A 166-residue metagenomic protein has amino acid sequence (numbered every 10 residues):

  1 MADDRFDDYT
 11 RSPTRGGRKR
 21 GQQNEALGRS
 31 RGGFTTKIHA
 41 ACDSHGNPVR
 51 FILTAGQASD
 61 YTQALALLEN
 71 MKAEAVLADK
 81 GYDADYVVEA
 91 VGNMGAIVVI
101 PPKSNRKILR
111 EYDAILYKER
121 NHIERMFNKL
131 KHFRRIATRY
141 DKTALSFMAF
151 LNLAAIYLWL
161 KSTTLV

Functional and structural regions predicted by a protein language model:
M1-S104, A154: Polybasic low-complexity intrinsically disordered regions
E69-N70, D113-I115: Short hydrophobic "helix-edge" motifs at membrane interfaces and signal-peptide entry regions
V88-A96, A114-V166: Basic, amphipathic alpha-helical segments enriched in Lys/Arg and hydrophobic/aromatic residues
K107-Y112: Short, charged, surface-exposed secondary-structure boundary motifs
